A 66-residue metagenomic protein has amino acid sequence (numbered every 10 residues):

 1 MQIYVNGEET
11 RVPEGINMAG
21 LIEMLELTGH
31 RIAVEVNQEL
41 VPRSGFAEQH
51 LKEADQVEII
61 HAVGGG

Functional and structural regions predicted by a protein language model:
Q2-Y4, E9-E53, E58-H61: Compact, glycine-rich, soluble single-domain proteins
V63-G66: Short, charged beta-turn/beta-strand-edge "cap" motif at the junction between a beta-strand and an adjacent loop
